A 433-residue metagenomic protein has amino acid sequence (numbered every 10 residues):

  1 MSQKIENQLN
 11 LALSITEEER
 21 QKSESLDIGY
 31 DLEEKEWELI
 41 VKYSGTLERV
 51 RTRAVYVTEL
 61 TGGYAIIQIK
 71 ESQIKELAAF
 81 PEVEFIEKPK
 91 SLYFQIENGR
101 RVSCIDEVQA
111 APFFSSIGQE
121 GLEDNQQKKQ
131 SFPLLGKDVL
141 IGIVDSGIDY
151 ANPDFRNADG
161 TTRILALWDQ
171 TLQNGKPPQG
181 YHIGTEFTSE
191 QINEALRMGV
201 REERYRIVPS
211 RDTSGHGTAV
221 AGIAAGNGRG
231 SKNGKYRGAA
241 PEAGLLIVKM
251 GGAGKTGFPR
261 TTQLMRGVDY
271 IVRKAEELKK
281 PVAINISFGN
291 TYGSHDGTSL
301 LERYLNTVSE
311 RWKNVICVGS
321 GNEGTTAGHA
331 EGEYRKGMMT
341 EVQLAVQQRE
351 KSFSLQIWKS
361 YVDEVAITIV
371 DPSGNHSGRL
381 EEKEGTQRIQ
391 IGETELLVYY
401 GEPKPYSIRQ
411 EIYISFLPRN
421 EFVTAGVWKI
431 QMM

Functional and structural regions predicted by a protein language model:
M1-Q130, V139: Autoinhibitory N-terminal propeptides
Y43-S44, P89, V144-G147, I223-N227 (+3 more regions): Active-site-proximal beta-strand/loop segments in catalytic clefts of secreted hydrolases
R49, G374-E381: Surface-exposed loop/edge segments in extracytoplasmic proteins
A65, T340-V342, I412: Short strand-edge motifs at loop-to-beta-strand transitions and within beta-strands of extracellular beta-rich domains
I74-P153, D159-G160, K280-V282, S294-V315 (+2 more regions): Conserved, well-structured beta-alpha core segment at the onset of a catalytic domain
Q127-T262, K279, K313, V362-D363: Subtilisin-like serine protease catalytic core
K128-S131, V208-S210, N233-K235, Y304-L305 (+3 more regions): Generic recognition of flexible, low-complexity loop/linker segments
G252-Y334, E350-A366, V370-H376, G385-Q387 (+1 more regions): Substrate-binding/access-modulating region of protease and related hydrolase catalytic domains
